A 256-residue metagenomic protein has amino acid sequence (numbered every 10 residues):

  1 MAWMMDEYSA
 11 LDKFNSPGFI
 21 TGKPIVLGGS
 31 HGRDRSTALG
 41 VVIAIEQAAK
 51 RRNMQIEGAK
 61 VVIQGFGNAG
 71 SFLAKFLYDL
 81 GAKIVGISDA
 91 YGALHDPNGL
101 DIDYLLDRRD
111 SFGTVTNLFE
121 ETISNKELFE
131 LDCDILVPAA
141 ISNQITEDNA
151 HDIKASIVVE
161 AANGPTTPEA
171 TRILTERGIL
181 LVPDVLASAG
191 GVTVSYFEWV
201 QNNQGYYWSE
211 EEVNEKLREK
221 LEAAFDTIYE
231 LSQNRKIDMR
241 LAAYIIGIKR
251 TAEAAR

Functional and structural regions predicted by a protein language model:
M1-E7, H31, F72-L77, D89 (+4 more regions): Short acidic, glycine/serine/threonine-rich loops at helix termini
M1-G29, E253: N-terminal ligand-binding/catalytic initiation module
A2, P17, P24, K60 (+4 more regions): Structural motif
A10, E46-R51, A139-S142, G164: Conserved helix-loop functional segments at active or binding sites
N15-S16, N53-K60, S232-Y244: Flexible, glycine/charged-enriched surface loops at secondary-structure junctions
G29-R35, L39-E130: Glycine-rich phosphate/diphosphate-binding loop of Rossmann-like nucleotide-binding domains
A48, A155-R256: Adenosine-phosphate binding glycine-rich loop
G92-L181, L186: Rossmann-like adenosine-cofactor binding region
